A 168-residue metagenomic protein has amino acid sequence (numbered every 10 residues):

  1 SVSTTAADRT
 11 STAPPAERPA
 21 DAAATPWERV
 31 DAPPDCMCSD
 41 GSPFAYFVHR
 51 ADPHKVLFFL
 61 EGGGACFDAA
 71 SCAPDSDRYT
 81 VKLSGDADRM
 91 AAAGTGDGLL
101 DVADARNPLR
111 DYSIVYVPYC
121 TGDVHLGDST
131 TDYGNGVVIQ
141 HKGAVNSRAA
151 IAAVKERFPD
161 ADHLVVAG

Functional and structural regions predicted by a protein language model:
V2, R9, A13-A167: C-terminal His-loop and adjacent cap/lid subdomain of alpha/beta-hydrolase
